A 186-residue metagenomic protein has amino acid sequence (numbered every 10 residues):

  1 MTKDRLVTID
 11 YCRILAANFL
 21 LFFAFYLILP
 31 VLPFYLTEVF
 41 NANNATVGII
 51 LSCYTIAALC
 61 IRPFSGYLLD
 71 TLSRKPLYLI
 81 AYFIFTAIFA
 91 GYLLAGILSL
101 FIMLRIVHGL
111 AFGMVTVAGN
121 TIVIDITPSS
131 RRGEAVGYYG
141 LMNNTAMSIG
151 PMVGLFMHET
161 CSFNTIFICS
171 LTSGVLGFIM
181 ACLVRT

Functional and structural regions predicted by a protein language model:
V7-G48: Helix-loop boundary and gating motifs at the non-cytosolic
N41, S73, L94-S99: Helix-breaking motifs and short loop linkers at transmembrane-helix boundaries and internal kinks in secondary membrane
T55-P63, M147-S148: Residue-level signature of mid-helix packing/kink "hotspots" within the transmembrane helices of 12-pass Major
R62-S73: Helix-to-loop junctions at the C-terminal end of transmembrane segments in multipass secondary transporters
P76-A90: Structural signature of the two symmetry-related core transmembrane helices
S99-V107: Paired small-residue
I106-M142: Cytoplasmic helix-loop-helix junction between adjacent transmembrane helices in 12-TM secondary transporters
T172-T186: C-terminal membrane-cytosol helix-exit motif in multi-pass small-molecule transporters
